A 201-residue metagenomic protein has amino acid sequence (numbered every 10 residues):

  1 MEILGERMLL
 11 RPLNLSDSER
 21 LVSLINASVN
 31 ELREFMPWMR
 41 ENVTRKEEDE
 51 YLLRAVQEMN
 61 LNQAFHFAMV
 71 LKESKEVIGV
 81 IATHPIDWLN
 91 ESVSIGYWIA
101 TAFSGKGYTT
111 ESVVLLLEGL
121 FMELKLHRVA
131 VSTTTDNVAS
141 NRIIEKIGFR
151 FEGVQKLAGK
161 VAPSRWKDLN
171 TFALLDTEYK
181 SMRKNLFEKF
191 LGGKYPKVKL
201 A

Functional and structural regions predicted by a protein language model:
M1-R20, L24-E31, H66, V70-A201: Acyl-donor (CoA/ACP) binding surface of acyl/acetyltransferases
N26-V29, R40, V56: Residue-level detector of secondary-structure transition/capping positions
R33-L53: Conserved GNAT-fold acetyl-CoA-binding loop/helix
L53-A68: A short helix-loop-beta-strand connector motif used in the catalytic cores of GNAT acetyltransferases and, in some
